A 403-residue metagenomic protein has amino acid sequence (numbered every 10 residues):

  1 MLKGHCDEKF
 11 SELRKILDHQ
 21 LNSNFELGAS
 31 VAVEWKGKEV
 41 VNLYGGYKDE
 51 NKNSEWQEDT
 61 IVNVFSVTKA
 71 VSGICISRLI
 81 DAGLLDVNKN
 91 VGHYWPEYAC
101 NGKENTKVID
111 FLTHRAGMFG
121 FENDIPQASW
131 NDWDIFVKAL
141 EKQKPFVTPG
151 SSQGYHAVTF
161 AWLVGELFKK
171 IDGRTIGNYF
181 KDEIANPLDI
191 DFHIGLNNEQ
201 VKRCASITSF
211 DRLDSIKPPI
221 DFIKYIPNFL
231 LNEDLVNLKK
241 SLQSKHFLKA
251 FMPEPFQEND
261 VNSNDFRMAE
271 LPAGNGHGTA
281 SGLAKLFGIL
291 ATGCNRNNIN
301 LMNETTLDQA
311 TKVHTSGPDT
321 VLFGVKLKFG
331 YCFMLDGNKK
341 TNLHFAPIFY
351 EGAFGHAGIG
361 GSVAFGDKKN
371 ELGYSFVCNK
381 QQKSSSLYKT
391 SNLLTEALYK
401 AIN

Functional and structural regions predicted by a protein language model:
L2-V64, D86-K89, K142: Short, conserved catalytic-motif segment at the N-terminal edge
S11, L17-D18, G37, T60-N88 (+3 more regions): Active-site SXXK
Q57-D59, Q143-G150, F160-W162, S263-P272: Flexible glycine/proline-enriched surface loops and loop-helix/loop-strand junctions
E58, N63-V67, L79-N123, E141-K142 (+4 more regions): Active-site helix/loop module of the DD-peptidase/beta-lactamase fold, centered on the serine-lysine SxxK catalytic
H114, F160-L167, E270, G274-N295 (+1 more regions): Active-site-proximal alpha-helical segments within enzyme catalytic domains
F210-A280, K312-K369: Active-site Gly/Thr loop motif
L271, T292, N298, T306 (+2 more regions): Short, gly/Ser/Thr-rich active-site loops of penicillin-recognizing serine hydrolases
A357-N403: Structured C-terminal helix/loop/strand segments within mature extracytoplasmic catalytic/sensor domains
